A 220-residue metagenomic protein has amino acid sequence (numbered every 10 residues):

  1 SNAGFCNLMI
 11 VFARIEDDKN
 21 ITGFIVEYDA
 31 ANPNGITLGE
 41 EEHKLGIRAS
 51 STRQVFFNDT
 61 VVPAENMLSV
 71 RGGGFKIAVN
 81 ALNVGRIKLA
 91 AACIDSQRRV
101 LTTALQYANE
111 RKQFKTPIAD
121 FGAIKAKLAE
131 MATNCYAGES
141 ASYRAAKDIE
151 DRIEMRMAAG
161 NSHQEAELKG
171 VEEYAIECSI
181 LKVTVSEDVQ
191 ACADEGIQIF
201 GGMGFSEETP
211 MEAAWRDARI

Functional and structural regions predicted by a protein language model:
S1-I36: A short core secondary-structure module
S1-N2, N20, N32-N34, A64 (+3 more regions): Flexible loop/turn segments at secondary-structure boundaries
G4-C6, D18-I21, S50-V55, L82 (+2 more regions): Short, solvent-exposed loop/turn segments at the edges of secondary structure
T37-E139, Y174, C178-S179, A218-I220: Glycine-rich beta->alpha junctions and the first turn(s) of the following alpha-helix
P63-M67, V84, Q106-F114, R144-D151 (+3 more regions): Conserved helix-loop functional segments at active or binding sites
I77-N80, C192, M203-I220: Glycine-rich phosphate/cofactor-binding loops in nucleotide/flavin-utilizing enzymes
Y136-T184, I197-F200: C-terminal helix-coil-helix/basic helical segment that borders enzyme active sites and/or dimer interfaces and provides
